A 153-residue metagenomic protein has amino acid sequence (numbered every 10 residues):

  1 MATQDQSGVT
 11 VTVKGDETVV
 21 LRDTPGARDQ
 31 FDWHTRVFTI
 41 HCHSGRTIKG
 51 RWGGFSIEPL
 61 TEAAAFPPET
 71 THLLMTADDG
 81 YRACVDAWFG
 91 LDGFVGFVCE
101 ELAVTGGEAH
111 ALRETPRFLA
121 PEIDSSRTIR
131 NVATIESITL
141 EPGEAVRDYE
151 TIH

Functional and structural regions predicted by a protein language model:
M1-H153: N-terminal intrinsically disordered, low-complexity segments enriched in P/E/S/T
